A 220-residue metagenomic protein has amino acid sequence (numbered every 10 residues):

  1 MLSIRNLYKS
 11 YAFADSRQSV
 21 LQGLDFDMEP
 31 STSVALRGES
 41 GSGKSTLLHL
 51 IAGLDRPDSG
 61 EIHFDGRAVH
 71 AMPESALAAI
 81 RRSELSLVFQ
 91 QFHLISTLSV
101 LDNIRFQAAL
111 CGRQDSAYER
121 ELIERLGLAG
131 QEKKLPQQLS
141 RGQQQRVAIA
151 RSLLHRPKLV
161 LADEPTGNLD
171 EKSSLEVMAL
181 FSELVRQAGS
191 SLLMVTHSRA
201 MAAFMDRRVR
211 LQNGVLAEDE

Functional and structural regions predicted by a protein language model:
L2, Y8-F204, R208: ABC family nucleotide-binding domain
R208-E220: H-loop (His-switch) and adjacent beta-strand-loop-beta switch element of ABC-type ATPase nucleotide-binding domains
